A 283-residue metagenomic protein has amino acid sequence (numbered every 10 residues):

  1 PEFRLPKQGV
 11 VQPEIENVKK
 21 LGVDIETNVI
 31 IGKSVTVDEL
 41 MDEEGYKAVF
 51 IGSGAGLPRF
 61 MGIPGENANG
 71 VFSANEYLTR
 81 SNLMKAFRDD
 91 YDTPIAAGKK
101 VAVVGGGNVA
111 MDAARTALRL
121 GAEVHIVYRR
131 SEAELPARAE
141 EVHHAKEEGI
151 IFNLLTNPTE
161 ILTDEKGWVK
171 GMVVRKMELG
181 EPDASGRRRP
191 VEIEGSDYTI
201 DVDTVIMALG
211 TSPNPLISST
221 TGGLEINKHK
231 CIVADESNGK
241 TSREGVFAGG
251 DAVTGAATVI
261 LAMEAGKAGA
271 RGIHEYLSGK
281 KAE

Functional and structural regions predicted by a protein language model:
P1-E26, A114-E160, E283: Rossmann-like dinucleotide-binding cores of NAD(P)H-dependent redox enzymes
Q12-I63, E160-V173, E178-E181, T204-I206 (+1 more regions): Feature captures the FAD/FMN-dependent oxidoreductase FAD-binding
N67-G98, P182-A256: FAD-site-proximal beta/loop scaffold in flavoenzymes
A86-A122: Rossmann-like NAD(P)H-binding beta-loop-alpha module
G106, R129-S131, T163, D251: Cofactor-binding loop segments of dinucleotide-utilizing enzymes, especially the Rossmann-like FAD- and NAD(P)+-binding
A113, G249-K280: A conserved FAD-binding loop/helix module that cradles the flavin
H143, E147-G149, N157-K170, E178-G180 (+1 more regions): Mid-to-C-terminal Rossmann-like scaffold of FAD/NAD(P)H-dependent oxidoreductases
